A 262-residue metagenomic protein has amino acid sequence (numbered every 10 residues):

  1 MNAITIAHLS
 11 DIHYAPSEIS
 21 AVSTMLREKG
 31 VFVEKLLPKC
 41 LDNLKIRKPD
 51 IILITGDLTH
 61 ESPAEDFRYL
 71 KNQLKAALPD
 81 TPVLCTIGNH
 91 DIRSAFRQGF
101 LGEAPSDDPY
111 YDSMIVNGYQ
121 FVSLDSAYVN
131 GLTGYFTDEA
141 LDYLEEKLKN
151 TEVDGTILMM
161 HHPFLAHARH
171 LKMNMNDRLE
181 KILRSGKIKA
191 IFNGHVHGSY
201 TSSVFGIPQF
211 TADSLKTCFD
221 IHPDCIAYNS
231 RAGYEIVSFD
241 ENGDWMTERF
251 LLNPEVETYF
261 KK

Functional and structural regions predicted by a protein language model:
M1-A7, S113-S123, K149-G155, S203-Q209 (+1 more regions): Beta-strand-turn-beta hairpins that frame and shape the catalytic cleft of phosphate-ester-processing enzymes
M1-R68, N150: N-terminal active-site segment of His-dependent metallophosphoesterases
N2, E235-K262: A short C-terminal boundary segment appended to hydrolase-like catalytic domains
A7-K35, S62, I92-D108, V129-D138 (+1 more regions): Acidic/histidine-rich helix-loop elements that form or flank divalent-metal/phosphate-binding sites at the catalytic
H8-S10, I52-G56, P82-N89, D125 (+4 more regions): Active-site neighborhood of phospho(di)ester-bond hydrolases with catalytic His/Asp-centered motifs
H13-S20, H60-A64, N89-F96, V129-L132 (+3 more regions): Active-site environment of divalent metal-dependent phosphoester hydrolases
G30, V116-T156, H170-R178, A227 (+1 more regions): Binuclear metal-dependent hydrolase catalytic cores centered on His/Asp/Glu-rich metal-binding motifs
P82, H170-I236: Conserved beta-sheet core of the metallophosphoesterase superfamily
